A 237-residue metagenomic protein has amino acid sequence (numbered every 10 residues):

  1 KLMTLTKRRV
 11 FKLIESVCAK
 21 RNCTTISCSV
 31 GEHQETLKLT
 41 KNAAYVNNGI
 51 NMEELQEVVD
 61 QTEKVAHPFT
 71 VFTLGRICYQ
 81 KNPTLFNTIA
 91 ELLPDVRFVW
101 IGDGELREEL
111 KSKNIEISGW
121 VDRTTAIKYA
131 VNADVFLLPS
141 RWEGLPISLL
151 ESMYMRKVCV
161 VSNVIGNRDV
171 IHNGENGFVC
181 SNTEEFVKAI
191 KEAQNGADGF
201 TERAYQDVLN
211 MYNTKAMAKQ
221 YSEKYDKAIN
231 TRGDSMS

Functional and structural regions predicted by a protein language model:
R8, K12, S16-V58: Donor nucleotide-sugar binding/catalytic pocket of nucleotide-sugar-dependent glycosyltransferases
K64-K81, N87-E91, F98-V99: Conserved donor-binding/catalytic core segment of Leloir-type glycosyltransferases
E108-T124: Nucleotide-activated donor-binding/catalytic signature segment of Leloir-type glycosyltransferases, i.e., the conserved
W120, K128-A133: Short alpha-helical donor nucleotide-sugar binding micro-motif in glycosyltransferases
R141: Aromatic "clamp/platform" in nucleotide-sugar-dependent glycosyltransferases that forms part of the donor/acceptor
V158-V161: Short hydrophobic beta-strand element within catalytic cores of glycosyltransferases and related nucleotide-activated
H172-E184, E192-A197: Conserved acidic donor-binding segment of nucleotide-sugar-dependent glycosyltransferases
D198-N230: A charged, aromatic-enriched C-terminal amphipathic alpha-helix characteristic of glycosyltransferases across folds
